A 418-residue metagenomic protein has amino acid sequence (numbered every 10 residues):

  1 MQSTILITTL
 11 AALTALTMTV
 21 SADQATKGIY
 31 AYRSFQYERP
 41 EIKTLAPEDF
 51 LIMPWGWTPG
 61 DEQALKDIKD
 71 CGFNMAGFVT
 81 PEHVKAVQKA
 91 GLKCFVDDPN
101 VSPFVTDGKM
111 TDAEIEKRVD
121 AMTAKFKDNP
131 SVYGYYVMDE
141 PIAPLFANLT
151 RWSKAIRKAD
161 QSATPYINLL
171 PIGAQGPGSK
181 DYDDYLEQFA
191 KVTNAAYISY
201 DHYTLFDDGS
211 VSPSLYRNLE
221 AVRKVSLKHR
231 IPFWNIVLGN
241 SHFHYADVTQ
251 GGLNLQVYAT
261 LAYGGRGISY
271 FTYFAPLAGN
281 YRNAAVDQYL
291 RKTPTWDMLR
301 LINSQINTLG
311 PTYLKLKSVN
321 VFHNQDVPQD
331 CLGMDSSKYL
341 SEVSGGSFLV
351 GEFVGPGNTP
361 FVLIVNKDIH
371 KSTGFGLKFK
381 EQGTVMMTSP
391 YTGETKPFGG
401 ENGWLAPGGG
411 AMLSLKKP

Functional and structural regions predicted by a protein language model:
M1-I5: Positively charged n-region of N-terminal signal peptides that target proteins for export
I7-T17: Bacterial N-terminal signal peptides
M18-A22: Sec/Tat signal peptide C-region and signal peptidase I cleavage site
D23-G383, M387-P418: Glycan-processing catalytic domains of CAZymes
